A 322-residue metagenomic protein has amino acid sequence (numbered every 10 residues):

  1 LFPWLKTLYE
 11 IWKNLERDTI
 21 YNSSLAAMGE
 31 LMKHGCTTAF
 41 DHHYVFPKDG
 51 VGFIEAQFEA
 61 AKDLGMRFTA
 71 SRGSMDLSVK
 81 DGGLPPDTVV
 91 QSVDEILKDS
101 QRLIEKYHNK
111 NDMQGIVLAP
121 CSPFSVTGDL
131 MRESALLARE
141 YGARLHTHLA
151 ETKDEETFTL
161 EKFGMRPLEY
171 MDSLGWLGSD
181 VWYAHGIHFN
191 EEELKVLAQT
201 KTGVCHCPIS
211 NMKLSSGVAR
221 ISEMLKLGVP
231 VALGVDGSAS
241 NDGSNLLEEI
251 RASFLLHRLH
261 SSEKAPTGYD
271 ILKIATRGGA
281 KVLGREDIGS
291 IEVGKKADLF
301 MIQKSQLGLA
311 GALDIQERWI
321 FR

Functional and structural regions predicted by a protein language model:
L1-H42, P47-R67, I96-K110: Alpha-helical scaffold segments that flank or form the walls of functional sites
G29, E59, R132, L136 (+5 more regions): Alpha-helical segments flanking ligand/cofactor-binding loops in enzyme cores
G35, A61, L118, H148 (+9 more regions): Divalent metal-coordination and catalytic microenvironments
P47-G186, E192: Metal-coordinating catalytic core of metallo-dependent amide/deamination hydrolases
G65, A138-R144, W176-S179, V196-C205 (+2 more regions): Glycine-enriched alpha-helix->loop->beta-strand junction motifs that scaffold or abut catalytic
K80-D81, K153-M165, E191-A198, S215-M224 (+1 more regions): Histidine/acidic-residue-rich catalytic or RNA/ligand-binding cores of hydrolases and nuclease-related proteins
L145-T152, S215-S216, S222-E249, S290-L299: Short acidic/histidine-rich active-site segments
K296-R322: C-terminal cap of metal-dependent C-N hydrolases
